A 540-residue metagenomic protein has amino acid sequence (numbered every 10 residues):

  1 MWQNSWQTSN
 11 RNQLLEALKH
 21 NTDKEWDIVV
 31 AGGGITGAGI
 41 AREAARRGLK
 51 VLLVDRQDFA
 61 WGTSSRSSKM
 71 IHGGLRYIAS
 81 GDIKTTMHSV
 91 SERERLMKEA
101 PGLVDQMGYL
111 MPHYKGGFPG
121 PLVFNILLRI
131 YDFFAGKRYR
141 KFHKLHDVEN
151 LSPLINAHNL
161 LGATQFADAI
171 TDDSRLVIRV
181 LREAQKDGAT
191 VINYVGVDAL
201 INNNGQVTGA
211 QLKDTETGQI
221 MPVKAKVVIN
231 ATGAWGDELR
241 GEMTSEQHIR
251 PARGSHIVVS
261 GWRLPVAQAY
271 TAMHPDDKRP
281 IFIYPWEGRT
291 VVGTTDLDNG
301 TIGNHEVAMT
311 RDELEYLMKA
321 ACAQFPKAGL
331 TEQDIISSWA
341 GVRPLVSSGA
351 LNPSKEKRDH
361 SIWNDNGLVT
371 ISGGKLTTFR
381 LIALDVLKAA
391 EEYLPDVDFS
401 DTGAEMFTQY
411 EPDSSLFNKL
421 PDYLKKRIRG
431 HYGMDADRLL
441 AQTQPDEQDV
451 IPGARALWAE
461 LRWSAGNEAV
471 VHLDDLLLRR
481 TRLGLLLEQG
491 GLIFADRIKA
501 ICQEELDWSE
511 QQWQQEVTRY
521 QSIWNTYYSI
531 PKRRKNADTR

Functional and structural regions predicted by a protein language model:
M1-I28, E43-R46: Extreme N-terminal leader/targeting segments of oxidoreductases
L14-K19, E25, V29, Q57 (+12 more regions): C-terminal accessory subdomains/tails of enzymes that are appended
K24-W26, T217-V227: Core beta-strand elements of the Rossmann-like FAD/NAD(P) dinucleotide-binding domain in flavoenzyme oxidoreductases
G37: N-terminal Rossmann-fold NAD(P) dinucleotide-binding loop
A45-S65: Glycine-rich FAD pyrophosphate-binding loop
K69-L151, I281: Dinucleotide-binding Rossmann-like beta1-alpha1 core, especially the glycine-rich loop that anchors the ADP
N193-T208: A conserved short coil-to-beta-strand element within the FAD-binding core of flavoproteins
L239-I257: Glycine-rich beta-alpha-beta "Rossmann" dinucleotide-binding loop(s) and their flanking helix/strand
